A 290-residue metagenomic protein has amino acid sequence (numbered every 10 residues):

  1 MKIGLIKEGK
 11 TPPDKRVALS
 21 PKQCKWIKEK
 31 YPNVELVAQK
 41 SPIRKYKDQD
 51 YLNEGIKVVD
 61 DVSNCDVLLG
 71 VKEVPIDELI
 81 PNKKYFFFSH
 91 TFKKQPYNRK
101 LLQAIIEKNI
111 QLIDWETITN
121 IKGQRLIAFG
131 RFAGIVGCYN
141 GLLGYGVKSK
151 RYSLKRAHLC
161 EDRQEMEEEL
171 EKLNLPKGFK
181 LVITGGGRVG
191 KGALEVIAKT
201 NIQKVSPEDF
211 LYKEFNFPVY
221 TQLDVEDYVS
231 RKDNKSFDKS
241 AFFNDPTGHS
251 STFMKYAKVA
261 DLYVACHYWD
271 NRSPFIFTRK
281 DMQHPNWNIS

Functional and structural regions predicted by a protein language model:
K2, I76-F179: Glycine/serine-rich phosphate-binding loop and adjoining beta1-alpha1 elements at the start of nucleotide-handling
K2-A104: An N-terminal-biased, well-structured beta-alpha scaffold segment characteristic of Rossmann-like dinucleotide-binding
K10-S41, K155-V259: Glycine-rich phosphate/diphosphate-binding loop of Rossmann-like nucleotide-binding domains
D50-N64, L223-K280, H284-W287: A structured beta-alpha segment of the ubiquitous adenosine-cofactor-binding alpha/beta core
D77-N82, Q283-I289: Short, conserved loop/helix-junction motifs that constitute active-site signature segments in enzyme catalytic cores
S89-K93, L101-L102, K108, W115-I121 (+6 more regions): N-terminal Rossmann-like NAD(P) cofactor-binding subdomain of oxidoreductases, focused on the glycine-rich
